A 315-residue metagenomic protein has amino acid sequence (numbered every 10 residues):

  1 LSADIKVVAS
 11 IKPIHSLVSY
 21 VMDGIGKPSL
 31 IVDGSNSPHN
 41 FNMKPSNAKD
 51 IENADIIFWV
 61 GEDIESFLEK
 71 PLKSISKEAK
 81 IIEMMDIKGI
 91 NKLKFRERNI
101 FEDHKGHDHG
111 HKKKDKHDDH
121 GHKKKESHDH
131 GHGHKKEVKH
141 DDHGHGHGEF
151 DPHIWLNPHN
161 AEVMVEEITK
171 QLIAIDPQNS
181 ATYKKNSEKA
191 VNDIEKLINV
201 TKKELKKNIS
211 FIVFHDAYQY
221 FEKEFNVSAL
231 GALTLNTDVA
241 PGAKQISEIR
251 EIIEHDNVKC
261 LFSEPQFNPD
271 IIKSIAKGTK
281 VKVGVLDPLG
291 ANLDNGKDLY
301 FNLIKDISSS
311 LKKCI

Functional and structural regions predicted by a protein language model:
L1-I315: Extracytoplasmic metal-acquisition and chelation regions
